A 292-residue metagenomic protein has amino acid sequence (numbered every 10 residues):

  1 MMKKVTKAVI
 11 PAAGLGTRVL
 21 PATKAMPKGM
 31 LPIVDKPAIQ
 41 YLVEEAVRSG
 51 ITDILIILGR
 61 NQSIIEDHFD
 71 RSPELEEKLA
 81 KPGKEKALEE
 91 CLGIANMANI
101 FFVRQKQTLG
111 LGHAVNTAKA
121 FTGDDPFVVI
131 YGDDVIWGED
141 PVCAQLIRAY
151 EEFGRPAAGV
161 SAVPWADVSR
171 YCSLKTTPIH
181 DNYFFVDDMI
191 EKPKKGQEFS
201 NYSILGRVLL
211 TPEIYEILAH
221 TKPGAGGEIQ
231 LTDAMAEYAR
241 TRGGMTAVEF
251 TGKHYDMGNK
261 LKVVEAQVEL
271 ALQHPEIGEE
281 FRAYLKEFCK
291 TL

Functional and structural regions predicted by a protein language model:
M2-A80, K84, P141-V142: N-terminal glycine-rich phosphate-binding loop and ensuing alpha1 helix
K7, T52-I54, N99, P126 (+3 more regions): Residues at the starts of beta-strands that form the adenosine-phosphate
G14, R60, D134, P212-E213 (+1 more regions): Alpha-helix/helix-capping structural signal
A38-Y41, H113-T117, A234: Well-ordered alpha-helical segments embedded in enzymatic catalytic cores
I39, I65, A118, D133 (+3 more regions): Residue-level signal for inorganic ion chemistry
L75-E77, E85-T176, L218-A219: Conserved beta-loop-beta/alpha segment of the NTase-like Rossmann-fold superfamily that binds/positions NTPs
V128, I147-E151, P178-H254, K260-A283: Catalytic-core segments of class I nucleotidyltransferases/pyrophosphorylases that form NMP-activated intermediates
